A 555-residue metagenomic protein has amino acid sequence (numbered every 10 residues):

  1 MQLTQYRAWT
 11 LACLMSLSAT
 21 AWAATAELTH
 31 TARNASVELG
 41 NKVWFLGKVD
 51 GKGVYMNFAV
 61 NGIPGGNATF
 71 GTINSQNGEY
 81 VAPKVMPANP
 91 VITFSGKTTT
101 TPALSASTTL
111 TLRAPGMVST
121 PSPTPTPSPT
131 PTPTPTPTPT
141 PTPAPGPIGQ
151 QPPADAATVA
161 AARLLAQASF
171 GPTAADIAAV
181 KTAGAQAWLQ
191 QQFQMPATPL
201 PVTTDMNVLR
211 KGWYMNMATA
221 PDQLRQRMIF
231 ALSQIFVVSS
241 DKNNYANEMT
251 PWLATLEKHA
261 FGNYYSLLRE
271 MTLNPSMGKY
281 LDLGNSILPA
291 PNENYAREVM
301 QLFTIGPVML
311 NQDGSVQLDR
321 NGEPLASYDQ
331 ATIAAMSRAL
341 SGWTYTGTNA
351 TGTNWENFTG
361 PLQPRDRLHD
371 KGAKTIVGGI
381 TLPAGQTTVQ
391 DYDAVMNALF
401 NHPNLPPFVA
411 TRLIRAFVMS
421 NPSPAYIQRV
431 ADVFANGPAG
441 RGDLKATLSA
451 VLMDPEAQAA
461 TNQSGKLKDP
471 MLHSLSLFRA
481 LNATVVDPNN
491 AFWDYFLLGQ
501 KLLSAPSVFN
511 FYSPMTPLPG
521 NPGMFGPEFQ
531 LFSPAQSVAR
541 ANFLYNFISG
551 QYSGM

Functional and structural regions predicted by a protein language model:
A26-Y55: Solvent-exposed, low-complexity, repeat-rich "mucin-like" stalks and linkers
A59-V81: Low-complexity "stalk/linker" and mucin-like segments enriched in Ser/Thr/Pro/Ala/Gly
K84-N89: Surface-exposed, short loops/turns at beta-strand junctions within beta-sandwich domains
G116-Q150: Ser/Thr/Gly/Pro-rich low-complexity, disordered linker/stalk segments of secreted and cell-surface proteins
A162-S169, F236, H402, P406 (+2 more regions): Flexible, low-complexity segments enriched for small/polar residues
A166, P172-H259: N-terminal accessory alpha/beta regions
V238-K279, G284-L288: A conserved hydrophobic secondary-structure block that centers on an alpha-helix together with its immediately flanking
P275-A350: Activity-critical C-terminal alpha-helical subdomain
